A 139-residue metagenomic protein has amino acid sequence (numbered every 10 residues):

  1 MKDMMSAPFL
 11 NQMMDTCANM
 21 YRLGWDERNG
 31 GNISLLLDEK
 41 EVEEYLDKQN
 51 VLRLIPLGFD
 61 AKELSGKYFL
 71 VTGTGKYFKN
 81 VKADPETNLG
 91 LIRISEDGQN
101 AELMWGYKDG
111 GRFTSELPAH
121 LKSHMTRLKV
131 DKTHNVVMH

Functional and structural regions predicted by a protein language model:
M4-H134: An anion-binding catalytic pocket shared by soluble metabolic enzymes
V137-M138: Conserved mixed alpha/beta catalytic, RNA-binding, or beta-rich assembly cores of soluble enzyme, regulatory
